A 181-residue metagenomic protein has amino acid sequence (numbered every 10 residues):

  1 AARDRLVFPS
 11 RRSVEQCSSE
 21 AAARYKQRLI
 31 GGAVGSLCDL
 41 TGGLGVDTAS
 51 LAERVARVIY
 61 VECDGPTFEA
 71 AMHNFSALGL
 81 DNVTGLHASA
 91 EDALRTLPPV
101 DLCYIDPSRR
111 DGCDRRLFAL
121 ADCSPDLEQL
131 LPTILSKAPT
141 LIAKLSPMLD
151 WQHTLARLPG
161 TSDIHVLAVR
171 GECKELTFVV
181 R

Functional and structural regions predicted by a protein language model:
A1-R181: SAM-dependent transferase fold signal centered on methyltransferase-like domains, encompassing both Class I
